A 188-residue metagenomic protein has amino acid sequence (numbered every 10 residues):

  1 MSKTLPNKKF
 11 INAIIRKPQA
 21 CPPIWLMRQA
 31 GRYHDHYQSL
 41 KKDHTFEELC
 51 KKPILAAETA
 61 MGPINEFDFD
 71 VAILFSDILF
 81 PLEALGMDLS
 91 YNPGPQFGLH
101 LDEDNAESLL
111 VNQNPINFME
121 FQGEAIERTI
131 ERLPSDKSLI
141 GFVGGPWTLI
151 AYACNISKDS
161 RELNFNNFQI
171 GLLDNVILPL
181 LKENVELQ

Functional and structural regions predicted by a protein language model:
M1-P93: N-terminal basic, low-complexity leaders that serve as flexible interaction/assembly modules and, when applicable, as
S90-Q188: Active-site-proximal, glycine-rich beta->alpha crossover segments in alpha/beta enzymes that shape flexible
